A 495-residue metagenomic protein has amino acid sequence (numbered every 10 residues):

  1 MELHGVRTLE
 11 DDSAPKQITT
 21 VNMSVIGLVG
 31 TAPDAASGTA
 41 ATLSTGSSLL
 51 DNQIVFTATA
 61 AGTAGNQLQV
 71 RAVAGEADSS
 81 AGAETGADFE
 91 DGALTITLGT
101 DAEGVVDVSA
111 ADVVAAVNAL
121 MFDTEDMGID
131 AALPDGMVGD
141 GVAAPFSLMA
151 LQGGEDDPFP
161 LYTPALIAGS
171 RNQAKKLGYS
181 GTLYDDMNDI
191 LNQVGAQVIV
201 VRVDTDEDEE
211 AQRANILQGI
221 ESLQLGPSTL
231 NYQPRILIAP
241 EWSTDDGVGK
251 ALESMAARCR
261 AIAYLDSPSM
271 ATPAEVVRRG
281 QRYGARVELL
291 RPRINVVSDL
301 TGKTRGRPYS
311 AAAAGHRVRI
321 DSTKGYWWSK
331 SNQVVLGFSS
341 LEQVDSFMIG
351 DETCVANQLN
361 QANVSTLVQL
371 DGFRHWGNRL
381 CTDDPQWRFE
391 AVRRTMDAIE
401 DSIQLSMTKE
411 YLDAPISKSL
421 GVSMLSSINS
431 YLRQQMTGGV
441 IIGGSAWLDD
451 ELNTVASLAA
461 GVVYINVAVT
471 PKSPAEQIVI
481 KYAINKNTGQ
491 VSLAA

Functional and structural regions predicted by a protein language model:
M1-A495: Surface-exposed assembly/interface segments
